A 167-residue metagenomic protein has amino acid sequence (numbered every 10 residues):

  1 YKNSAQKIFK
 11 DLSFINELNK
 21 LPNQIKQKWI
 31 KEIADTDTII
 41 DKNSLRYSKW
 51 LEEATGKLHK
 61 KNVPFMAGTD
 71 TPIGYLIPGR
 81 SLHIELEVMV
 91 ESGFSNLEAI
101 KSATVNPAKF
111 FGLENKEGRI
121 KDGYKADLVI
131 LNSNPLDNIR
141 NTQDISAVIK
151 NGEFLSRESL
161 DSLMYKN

Functional and structural regions predicted by a protein language model:
Y1-S92, N167: Active-site neighborhoods of metal-dependent hydrolases
K2, I139, E158: Glycine/Thr-rich phosphate-binding loops of Rossmann-like dinucleotide-binding domains
I77-R80, S95-I100, K109-I145: Acidic, glycine-enriched loop/beta-strand segments at the rims of small-molecule binding/catalytic pockets
A103-T104: Alpha-helical transmembrane segments of multi-pass membrane proteins
V148: Short aromatic-centered micro-motifs
S159-N167: Glycine- and charge-enriched low-complexity intrinsically disordered segments
